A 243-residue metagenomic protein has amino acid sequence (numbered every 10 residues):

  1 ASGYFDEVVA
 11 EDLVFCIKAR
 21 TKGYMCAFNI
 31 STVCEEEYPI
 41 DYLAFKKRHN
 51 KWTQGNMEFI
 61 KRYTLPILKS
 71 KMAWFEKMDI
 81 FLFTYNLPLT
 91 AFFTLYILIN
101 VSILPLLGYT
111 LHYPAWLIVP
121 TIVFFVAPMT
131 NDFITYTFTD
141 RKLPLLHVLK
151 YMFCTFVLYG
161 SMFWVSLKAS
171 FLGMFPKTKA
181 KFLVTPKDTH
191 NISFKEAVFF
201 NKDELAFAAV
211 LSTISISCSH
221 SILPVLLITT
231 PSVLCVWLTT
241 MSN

Functional and structural regions predicted by a protein language model:
A1-L145, Y159: Non-transmembrane catalytic domains and loops of membrane-associated enzymes and transporters that build or traffic
F5, H147-V148, A197-F200: Short, contiguous acidic/charged loop-to-helix segments that flank catalytic cores in large enzymes
N56, T189-V198, S219-T229: Short, highly charged low-complexity linear segments
Y63, K181-L183: Peri-membrane helix termini and adjoining interfacial loops of integral membrane proteins
K69-F92, K177, K187-T213: Loop-to-transmembrane boundary segments
N86-K181, D203-N243: Membrane-embedded multi-pass helical conduit in multi-pass membrane proteins, especially envelope-biosynthetic
